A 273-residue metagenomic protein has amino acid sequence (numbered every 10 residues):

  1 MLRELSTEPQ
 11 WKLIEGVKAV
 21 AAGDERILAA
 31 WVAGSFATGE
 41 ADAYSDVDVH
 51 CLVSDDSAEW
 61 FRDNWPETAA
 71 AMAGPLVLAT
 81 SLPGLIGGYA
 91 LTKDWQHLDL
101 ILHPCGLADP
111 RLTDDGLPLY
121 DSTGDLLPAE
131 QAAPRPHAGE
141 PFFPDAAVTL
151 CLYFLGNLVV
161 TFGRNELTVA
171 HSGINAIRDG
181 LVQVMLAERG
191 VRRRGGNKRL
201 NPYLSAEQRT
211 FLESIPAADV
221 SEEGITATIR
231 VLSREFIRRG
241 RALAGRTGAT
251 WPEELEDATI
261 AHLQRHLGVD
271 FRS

Functional and structural regions predicted by a protein language model:
M1-E25, F36-T38, Y44, C51-I101: Metal-dependent nucleotidyltransferase catalytic core
V20-A22, A30, I177: Hydrophobic C-terminal alpha-helix "anchor/cap" residues
V32-G34: Short gly/ser/thr-rich secondary-structure transition/capping motifs
D42-S45, H103, L112-T113, N197: Short aromatic-enriched loop/helix-cap "lid" or pocket-rim segments at secondary-structure transitions that line
W95-D125: A contiguous, low-structure linker/loop signature
D115-A146: A short, charged helix-loop
R135-S273: Conserved nucleotidyltransferase catalytic core and NTase-mimicking acidic/glycine-rich helix/loop elements in nucleic
